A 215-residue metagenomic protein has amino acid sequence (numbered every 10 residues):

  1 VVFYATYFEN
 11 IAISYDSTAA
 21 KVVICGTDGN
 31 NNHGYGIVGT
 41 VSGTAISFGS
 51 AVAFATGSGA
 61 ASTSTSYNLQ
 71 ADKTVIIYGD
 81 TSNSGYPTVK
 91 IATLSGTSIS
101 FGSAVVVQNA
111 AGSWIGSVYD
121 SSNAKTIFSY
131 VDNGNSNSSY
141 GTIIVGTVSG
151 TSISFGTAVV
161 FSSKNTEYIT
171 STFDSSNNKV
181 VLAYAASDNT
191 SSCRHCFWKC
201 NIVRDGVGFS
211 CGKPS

Functional and structural regions predicted by a protein language model:
V1-S215: Extracellular, repeat-based ectodomains that mediate carbohydrate processing or recognition
